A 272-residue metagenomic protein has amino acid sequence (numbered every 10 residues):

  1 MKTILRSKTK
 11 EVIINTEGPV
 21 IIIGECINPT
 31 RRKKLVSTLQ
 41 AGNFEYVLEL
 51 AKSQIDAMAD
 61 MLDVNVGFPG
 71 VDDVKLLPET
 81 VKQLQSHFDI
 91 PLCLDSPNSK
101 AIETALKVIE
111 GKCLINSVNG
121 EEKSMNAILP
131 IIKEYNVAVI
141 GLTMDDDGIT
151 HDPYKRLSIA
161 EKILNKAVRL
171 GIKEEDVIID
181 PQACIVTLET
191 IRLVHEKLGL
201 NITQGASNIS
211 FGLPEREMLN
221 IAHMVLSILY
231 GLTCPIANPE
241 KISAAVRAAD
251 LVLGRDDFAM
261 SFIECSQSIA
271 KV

Functional and structural regions predicted by a protein language model:
M1-I178, C184-V272: Domain-level signal for soluble alpha/beta catalytic cores
